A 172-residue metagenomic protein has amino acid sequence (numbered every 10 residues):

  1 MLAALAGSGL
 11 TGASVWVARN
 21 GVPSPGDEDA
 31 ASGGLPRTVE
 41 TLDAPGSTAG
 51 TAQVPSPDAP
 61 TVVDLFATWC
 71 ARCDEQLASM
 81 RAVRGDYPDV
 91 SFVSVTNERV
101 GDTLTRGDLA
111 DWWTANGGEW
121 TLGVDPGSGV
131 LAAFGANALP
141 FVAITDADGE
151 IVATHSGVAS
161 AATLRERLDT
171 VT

Functional and structural regions predicted by a protein language model:
M1-L42: N-terminal targeting signals for export/organelle localization
L35-P60: A short beta-strand-turn-helix
A59, F66-W69, A138: Short pre-active-site segment immediately N-terminal to redox-active cysteine/selenocysteine motifs in thiol-based
D64, S91-S94, T121-G123: Structural recognition of the beta-strand scaffold that forms the well-ordered cores of secreted hydrolase catalytic
D64-C70, N97-E98: Aromatic-flanked redox-active Cys/Sec active sites in thiol-based oxidoreductases, especially the WC-centered
D74-N116, S128-A132: Structural microenvironment flanking redox-active thiols in thiol-disulfide oxidoreductases
A110-D148: Short, internal strand/loop/helix patches that form the active-site neighborhood or redox-interaction surface
D146-T172: Thiol-/selenol-based redox modules, centered on thioredoxin-like and closely related oxidoreductase domains
